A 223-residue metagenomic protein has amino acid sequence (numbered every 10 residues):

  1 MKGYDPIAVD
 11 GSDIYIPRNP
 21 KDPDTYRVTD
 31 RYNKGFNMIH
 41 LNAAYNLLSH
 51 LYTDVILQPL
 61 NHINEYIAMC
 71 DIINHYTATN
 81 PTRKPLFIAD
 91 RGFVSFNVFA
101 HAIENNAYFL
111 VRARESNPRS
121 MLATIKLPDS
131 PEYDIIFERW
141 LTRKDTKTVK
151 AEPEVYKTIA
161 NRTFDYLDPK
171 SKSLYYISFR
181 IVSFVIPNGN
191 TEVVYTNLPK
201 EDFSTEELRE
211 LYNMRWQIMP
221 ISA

Functional and structural regions predicted by a protein language model:
M1-D5, S12, I16-K21, D30-A223: Single, function-defining residue in the core of a domain
